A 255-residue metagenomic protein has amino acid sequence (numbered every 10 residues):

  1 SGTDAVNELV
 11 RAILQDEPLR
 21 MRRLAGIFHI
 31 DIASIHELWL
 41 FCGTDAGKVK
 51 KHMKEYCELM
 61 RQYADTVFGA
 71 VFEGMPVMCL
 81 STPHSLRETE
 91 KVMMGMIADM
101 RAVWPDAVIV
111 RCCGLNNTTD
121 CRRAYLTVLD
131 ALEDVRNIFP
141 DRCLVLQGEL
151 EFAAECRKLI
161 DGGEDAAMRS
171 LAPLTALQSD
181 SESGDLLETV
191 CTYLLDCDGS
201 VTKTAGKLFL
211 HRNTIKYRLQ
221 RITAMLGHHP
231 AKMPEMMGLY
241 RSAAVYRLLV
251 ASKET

Functional and structural regions predicted by a protein language model:
G2-T255: Cytosolic nucleotide-utilizing catalytic cores of signal-transduction proteins
